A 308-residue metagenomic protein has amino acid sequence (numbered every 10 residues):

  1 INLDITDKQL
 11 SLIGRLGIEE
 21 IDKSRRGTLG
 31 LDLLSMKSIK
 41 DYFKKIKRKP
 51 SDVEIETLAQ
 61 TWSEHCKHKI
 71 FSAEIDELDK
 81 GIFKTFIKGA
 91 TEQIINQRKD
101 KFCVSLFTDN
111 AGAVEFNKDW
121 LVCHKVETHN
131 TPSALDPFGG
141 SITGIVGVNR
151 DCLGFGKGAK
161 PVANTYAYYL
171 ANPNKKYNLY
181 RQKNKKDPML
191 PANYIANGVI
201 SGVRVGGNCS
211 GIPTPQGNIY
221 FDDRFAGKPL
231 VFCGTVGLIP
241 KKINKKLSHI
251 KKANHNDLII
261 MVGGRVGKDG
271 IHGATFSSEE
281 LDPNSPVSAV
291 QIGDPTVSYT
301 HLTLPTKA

Functional and structural regions predicted by a protein language model:
I1-R48: Long, charged, helix-rich clamp/arm modules that form nucleic acid-engaging surfaces of large nucleic-acid-processing
G14-R15, L258-R265, V287-V290: Short, mixed-charge, low-aromatic patches
L16-E19, L29, V114, V236-I239 (+1 more regions): Compositionally biased, intrinsically disordered low-complexity regions
L34-G267, F276-E280: Long, structured ligand/cofactor-binding scaffold of large enzymes
G144, P283-A289: Active-site-proximal segment of RNA-dependent polymerases
G273: A short, polar/charged loop-to-alpha-helix boundary motif
V287-Y299: Active-site pocket-shaping loop/turn-to-helix segments
T300-T306: Conserved small/polar residues in nucleotide/adenosyl-binding loops
